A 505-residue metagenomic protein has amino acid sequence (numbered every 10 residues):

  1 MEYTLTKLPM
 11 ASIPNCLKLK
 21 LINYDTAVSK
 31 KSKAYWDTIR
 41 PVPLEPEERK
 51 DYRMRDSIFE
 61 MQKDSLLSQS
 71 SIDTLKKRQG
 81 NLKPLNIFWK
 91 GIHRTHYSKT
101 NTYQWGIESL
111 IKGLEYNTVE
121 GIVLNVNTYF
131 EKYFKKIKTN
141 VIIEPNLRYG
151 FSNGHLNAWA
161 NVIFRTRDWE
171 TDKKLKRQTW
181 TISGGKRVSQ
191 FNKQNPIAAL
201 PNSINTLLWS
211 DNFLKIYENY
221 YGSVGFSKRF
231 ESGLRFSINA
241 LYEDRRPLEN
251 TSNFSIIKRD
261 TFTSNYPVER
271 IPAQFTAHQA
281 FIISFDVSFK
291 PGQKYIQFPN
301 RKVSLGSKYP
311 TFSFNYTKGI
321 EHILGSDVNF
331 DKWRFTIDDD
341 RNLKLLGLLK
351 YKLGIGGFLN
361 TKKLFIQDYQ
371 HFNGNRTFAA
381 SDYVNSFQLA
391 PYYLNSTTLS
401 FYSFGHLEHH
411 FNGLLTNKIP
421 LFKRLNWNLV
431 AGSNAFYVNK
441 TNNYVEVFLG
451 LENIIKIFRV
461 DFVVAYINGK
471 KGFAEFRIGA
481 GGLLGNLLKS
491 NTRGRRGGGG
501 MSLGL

Functional and structural regions predicted by a protein language model:
P14-L147, D168, Q194, R235-S237 (+4 more regions): Outer-membrane beta-barrel initiation region
Q104-Y116, K132, K138-F164, I182 (+6 more regions): Transmembrane beta-strand segments that form the barrel wall of outer-membrane beta-barrel proteins
E120-L124, G154-A158, E218-G222, A277-I283 (+6 more regions): Residues that define the transmembrane beta-barrel architecture of outer-membrane proteins
F134-I142, D168-K173, Q178, G233-F236 (+8 more regions): Repeated loop/turn-to-beta-strand initiation elements of outer-membrane beta-barrel proteins
P145-Y149, W180-V188, I238-D244, F254 (+11 more regions): Transmembrane beta-barrel strands of outer-membrane/channel proteins
N157-A160, N192-A199, L248-S255, Q297-K302 (+6 more regions): Outer-membrane beta-barrel translocator domains and adjoining extracellular loop/strand segments of Gram-negative
T179-L200, I204-Y217, A273, S304 (+1 more regions): C-terminal outer-membrane beta-barrel translocator/porin domains of Gram-negative envelope proteins and their
I283-F289, G405, A474-L505: Outer-membrane beta-barrel "beta-signal"
